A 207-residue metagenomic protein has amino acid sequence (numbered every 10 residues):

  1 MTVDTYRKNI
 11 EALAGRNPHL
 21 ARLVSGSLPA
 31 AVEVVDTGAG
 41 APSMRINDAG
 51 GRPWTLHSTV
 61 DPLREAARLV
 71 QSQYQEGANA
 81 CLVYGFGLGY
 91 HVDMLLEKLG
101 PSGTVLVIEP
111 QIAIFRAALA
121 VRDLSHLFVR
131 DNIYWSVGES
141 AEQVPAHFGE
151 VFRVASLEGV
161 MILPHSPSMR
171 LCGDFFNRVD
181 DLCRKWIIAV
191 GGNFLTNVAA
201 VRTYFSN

Functional and structural regions predicted by a protein language model:
M1-N207: N-terminal donor/sugar-recognition subdomains of glycan-related enzymes, prototypically the membrane-proximal stem
